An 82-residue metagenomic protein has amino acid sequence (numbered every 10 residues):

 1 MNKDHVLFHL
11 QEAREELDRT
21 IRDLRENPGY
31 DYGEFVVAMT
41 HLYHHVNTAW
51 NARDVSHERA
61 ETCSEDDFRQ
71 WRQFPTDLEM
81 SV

Functional and structural regions predicted by a protein language model:
M1, S81-V82: Short intrinsically disordered terminal tails
M1-G29: N-terminal acidic leader/helix
E15-E26, H44-E58, T76, M80: Charged/polar positions within long, soluble alpha-helices
Y32-Q73: Short, charge-rich amphipathic interface segments used for partner binding and complex assembly
